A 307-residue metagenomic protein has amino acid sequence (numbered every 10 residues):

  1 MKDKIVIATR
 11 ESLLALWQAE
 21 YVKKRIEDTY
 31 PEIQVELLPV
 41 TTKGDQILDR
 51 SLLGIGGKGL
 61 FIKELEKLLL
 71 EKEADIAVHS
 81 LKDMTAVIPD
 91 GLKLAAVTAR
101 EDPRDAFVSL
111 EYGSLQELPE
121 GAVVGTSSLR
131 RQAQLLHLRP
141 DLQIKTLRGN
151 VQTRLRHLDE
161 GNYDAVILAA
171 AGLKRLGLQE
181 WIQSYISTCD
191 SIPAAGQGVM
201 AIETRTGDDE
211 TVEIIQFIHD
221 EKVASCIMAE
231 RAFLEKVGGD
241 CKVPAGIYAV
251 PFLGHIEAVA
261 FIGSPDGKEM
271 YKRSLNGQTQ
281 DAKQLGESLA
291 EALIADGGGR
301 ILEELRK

Functional and structural regions predicted by a protein language model:
K2-T41, Q46-I47, G54, H137-K307: Small-molecule-sensing regulatory modules
V6-A8, A77, A95, G125 (+1 more regions): Short, well-ordered beta-strand segments
R50-D75: Short, structured active-site "lid" loops
F61, H79, I167-L168: Short beta-strand and adjacent tight-turn residues that come in two discontinuous sequence segments and form the edges
E64-L65, S114, T153-R154: Short acidic active-site motifs
A74-V78, D164-A165: Short, Asp-centered acidic motifs that coordinate Mg2+ and/or phosphate in catalytic or ligand-binding sites
L81-M84, D90-L142: A conserved helix-loop-strand patch within extracytoplasmic ligand-binding domains of the periplasmic binding
T85-A86, R175: Short glycine-rich, flexible loops that bind phosphorylated cofactors or substrates
